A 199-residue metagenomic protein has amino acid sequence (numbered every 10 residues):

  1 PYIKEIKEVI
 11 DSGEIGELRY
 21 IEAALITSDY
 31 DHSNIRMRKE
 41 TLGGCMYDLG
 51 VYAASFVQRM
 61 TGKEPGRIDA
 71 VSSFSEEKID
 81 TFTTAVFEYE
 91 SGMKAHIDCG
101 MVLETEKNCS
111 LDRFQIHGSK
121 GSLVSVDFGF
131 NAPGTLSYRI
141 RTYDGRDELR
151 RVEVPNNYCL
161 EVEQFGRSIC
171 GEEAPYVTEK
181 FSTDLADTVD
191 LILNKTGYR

Functional and structural regions predicted by a protein language model:
P1-V71, E76: Predominantly a Rossmann-like dinucleotide-binding segment in NAD(P)-dependent oxidoreductases
Y2-I3, A53-A54, P133, C159-E163 (+1 more regions): A general structural signal for well-ordered alpha-helical segments in protein cores
I3-E5, D31-R36, D80-T81, C109-S110 (+2 more regions): Short aromatic-enriched loop/helix-cap "lid" or pocket-rim segments at secondary-structure transitions that line
Y47, V51, P155-C159, T183: Electropositive phosphate-/nucleotide-binding environments in soluble metabolic enzymes
S55-N131, P155, E163-E173: Contiguous beta-strand/loop segments that form the cofactor/metal-binding neighborhood of enzyme cores
E90, Q164-R199: C-terminal helix-rich "cap/oligomerization" subdomain common to oxidoreductases
F114, N131-D144: Short polybasic amphipathic segments
G145-V154: C-terminal "lid/loop" region of Rossmann-like NAD(P)-dependent oxidoreductases
